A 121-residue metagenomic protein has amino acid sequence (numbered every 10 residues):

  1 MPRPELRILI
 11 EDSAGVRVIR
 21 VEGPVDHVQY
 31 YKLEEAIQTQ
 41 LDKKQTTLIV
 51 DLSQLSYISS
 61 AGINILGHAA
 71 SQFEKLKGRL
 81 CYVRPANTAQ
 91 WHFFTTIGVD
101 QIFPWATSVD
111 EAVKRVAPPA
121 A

Functional and structural regions predicted by a protein language model:
M1, E11-D12, L41, F73: Generic structural signal for beta-strand residues in well-ordered domains
P2-E35, L52: STAS-typified acidic loop motif
I10, Q40, Q45, P118-P119: A general secondary-structure boundary signal
H27-F103: Amphipathic alpha-helical interaction surfaces in cytosolic regulatory modules
I102-E111: Short acidic-hydrophobic, aromatic-tinged amphipathic segments that line or gate anion-handling sites
A112-A121: A short, charged, amphipathic alpha-helix used as a generic interaction element across diverse proteins
